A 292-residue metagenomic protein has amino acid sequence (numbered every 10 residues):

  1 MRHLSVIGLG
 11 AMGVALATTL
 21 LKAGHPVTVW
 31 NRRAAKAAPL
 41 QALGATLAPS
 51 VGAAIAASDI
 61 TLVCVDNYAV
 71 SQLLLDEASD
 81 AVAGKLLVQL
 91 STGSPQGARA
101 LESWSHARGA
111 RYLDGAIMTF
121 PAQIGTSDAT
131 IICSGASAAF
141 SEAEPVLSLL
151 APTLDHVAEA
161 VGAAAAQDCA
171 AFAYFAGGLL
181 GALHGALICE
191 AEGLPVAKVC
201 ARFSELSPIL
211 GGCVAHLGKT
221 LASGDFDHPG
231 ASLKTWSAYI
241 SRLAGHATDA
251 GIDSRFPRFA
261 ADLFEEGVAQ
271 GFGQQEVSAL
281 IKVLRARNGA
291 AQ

Functional and structural regions predicted by a protein language model:
M1-V63, A83-L86, P121, T153: NAD(P)+-binding Rossmann beta1-loop-alpha1 motif at the extreme N-terminus of oxidoreductases
V27, L47, R111-L113, L154 (+2 more regions): Hydrophobic beta-strand scaffold residues
V51-R111: Rossmann-fold NAD(P) dinucleotide-binding segment
G93-A176: Rossmann-fold dinucleotide-binding core
A163-N288: Helical "substrate-binding/catalytic lid" subdomain of Rossmann-like NAD(P)-dependent dehydrogenases/reductases
